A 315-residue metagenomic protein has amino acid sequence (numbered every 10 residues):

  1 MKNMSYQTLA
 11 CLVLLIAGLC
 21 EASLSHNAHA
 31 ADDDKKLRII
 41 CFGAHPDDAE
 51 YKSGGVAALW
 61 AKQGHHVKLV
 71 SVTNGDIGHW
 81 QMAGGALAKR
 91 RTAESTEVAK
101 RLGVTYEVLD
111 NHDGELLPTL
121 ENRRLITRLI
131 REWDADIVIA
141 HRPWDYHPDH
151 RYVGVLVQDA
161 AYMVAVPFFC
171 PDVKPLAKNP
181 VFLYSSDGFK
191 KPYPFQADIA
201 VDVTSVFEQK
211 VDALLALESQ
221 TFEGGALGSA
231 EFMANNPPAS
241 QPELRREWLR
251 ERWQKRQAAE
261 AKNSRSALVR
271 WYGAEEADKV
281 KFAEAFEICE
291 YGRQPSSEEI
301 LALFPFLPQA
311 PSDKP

Functional and structural regions predicted by a protein language model:
M1-Y6: N-terminal secretory signal peptides that target proteins for export/translocation
L9-S23: Bacterial N-terminal signal peptides
S23-W133, V155, M163: Active-site rim/loop-helix segments in enzyme catalytic domains that contact anionic ligands
G55, W144, G188, G292: Flexible, active-site-proximal loop/turn residues at the rims of small-molecule/cofactor binding pockets and catalytic
K68, T105-D187, F195: Internal alpha/beta domain cores that form substrate/cofactor-binding pockets in large enzymes and binding proteins
H79-M82, Y193-A197: Short acidic, glycine/proline-rich loop/turn micro-motifs
F168-P171, L176-K178, F189-Y193, I199-P315: C-terminal accessory domains and tails appended to enzymatic cores
